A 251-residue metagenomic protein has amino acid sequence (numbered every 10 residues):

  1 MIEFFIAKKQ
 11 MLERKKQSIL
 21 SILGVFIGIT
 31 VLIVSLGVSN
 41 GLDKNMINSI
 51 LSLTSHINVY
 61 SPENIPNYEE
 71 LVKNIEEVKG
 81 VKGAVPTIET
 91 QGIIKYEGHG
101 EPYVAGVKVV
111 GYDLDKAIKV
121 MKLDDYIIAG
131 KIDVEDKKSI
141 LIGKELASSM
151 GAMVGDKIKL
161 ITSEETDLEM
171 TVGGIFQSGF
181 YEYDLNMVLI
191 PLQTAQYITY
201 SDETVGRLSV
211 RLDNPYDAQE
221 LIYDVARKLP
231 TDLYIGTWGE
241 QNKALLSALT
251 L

Functional and structural regions predicted by a protein language model:
M1-L32, D43, L246: N-terminal Sec/SRP start-transfer signal
T30, L36-K108, K131-D136, R227: Hydrophobic, regular-secondary-structure patches
L53-S55, G80, Y103-K108, D136-K138 (+5 more regions): Envelope-exposed proteins and targeting segments
I65-E70, E101-G106, A117-K122, D136-K137 (+4 more regions): Solvent-exposed, non-transmembrane alpha-helical starts
I88, V110, I128-Q193: Hydrophobic secondary-structure segments that place a key small or acidic residue at a functional site
D113-D133: Conserved phosphate-binding/catalytic loop of the ribokinase/pfkB sugar-kinase fold
S163-L251: Mechanotransmission and gating elements of multispan inner-membrane complexes involved in transport and envelope
